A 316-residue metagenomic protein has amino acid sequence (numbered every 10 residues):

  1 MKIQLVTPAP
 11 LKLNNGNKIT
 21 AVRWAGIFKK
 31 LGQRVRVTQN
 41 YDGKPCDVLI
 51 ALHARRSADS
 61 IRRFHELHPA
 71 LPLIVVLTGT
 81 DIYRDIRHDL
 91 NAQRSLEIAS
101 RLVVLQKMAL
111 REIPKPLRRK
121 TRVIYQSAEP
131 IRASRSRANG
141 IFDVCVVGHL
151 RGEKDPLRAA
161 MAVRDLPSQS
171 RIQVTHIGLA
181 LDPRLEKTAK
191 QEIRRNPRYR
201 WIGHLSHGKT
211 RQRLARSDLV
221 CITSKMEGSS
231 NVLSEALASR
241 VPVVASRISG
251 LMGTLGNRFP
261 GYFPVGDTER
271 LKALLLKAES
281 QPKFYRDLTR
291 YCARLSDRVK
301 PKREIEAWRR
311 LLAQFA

Functional and structural regions predicted by a protein language model:
G16, S280-A313: A charged, aromatic-enriched C-terminal amphipathic alpha-helix characteristic of glycosyltransferases across folds
I19, R151-D165, R184-K187, E269: A conserved mid-protein helix/loop that constitutes part of the nucleotide-sugar donor-binding site
E97-I131: A short, active-site helix/loop in glycosyltransferases that binds the activated sugar's phosphate group
R135-R164, V174-I177: Conserved donor-binding/catalytic core segment of Leloir-type glycosyltransferases
Q173-K187, W201-H204: Glycosyltransferase donor-sugar binding loop
K225: Aromatic "clamp/platform" in nucleotide-sugar-dependent glycosyltransferases that forms part of the donor/acceptor
P242-A245: Short hydrophobic beta-strand element within catalytic cores of glycosyltransferases and related nucleotide-activated
N257-E269, K277-K283: Conserved acidic donor-binding segment of nucleotide-sugar-dependent glycosyltransferases
